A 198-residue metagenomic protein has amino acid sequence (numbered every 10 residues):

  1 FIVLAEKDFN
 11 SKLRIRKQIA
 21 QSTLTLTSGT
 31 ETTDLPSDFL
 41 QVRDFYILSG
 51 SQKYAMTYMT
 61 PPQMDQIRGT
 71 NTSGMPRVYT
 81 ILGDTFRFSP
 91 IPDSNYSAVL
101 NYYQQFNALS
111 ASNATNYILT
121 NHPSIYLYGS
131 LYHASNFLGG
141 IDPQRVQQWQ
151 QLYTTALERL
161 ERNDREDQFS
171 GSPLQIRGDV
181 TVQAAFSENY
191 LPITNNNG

Functional and structural regions predicted by a protein language model:
F1-G198: Glycine-enriched, solvent-exposed interface loops adjoining structured elements
